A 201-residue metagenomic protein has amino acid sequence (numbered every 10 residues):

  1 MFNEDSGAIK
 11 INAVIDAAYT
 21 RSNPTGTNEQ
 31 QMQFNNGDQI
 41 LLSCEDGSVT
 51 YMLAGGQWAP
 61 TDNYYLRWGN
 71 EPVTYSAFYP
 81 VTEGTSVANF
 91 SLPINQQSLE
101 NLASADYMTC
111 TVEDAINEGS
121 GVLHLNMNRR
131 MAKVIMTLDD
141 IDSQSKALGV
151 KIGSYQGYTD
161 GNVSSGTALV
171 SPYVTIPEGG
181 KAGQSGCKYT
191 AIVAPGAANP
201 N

Functional and structural regions predicted by a protein language model:
M1-N201: Sec-type signal peptide cleavage vicinity
